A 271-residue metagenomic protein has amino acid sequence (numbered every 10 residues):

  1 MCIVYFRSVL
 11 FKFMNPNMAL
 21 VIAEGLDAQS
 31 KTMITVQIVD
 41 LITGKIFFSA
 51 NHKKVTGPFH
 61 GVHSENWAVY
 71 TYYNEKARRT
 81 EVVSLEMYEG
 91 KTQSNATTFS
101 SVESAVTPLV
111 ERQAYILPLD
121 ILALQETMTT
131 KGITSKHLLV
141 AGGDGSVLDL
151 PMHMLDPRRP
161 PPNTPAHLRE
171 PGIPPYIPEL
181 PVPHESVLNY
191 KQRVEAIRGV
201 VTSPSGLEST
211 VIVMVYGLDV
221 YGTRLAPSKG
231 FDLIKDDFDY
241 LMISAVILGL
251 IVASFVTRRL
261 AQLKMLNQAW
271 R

Functional and structural regions predicted by a protein language model:
M1-M18, I22-R271: C-terminal scaffolding/assembly regions of large eukaryotic complex subunits
